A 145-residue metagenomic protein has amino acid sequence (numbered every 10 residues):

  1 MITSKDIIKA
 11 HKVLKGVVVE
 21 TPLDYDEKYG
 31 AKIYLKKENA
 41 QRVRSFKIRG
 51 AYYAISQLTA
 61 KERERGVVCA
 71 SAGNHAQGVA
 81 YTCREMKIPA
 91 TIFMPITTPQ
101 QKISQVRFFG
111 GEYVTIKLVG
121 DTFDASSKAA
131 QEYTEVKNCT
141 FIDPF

Functional and structural regions predicted by a protein language model:
M1-F145: PLP-dependent amino-acid enzyme catalytic core
